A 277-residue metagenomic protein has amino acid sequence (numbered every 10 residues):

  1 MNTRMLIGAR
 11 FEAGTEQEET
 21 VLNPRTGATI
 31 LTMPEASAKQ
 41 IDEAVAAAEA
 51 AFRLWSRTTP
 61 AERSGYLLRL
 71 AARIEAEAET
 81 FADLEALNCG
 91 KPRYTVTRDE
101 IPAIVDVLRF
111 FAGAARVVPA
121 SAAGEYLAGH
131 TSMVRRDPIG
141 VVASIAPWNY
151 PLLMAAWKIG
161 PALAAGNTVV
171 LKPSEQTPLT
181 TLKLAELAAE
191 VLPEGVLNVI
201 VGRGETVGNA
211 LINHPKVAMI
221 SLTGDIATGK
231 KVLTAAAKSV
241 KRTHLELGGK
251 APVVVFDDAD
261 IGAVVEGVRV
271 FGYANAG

Functional and structural regions predicted by a protein language model:
M1-T32, G65, R69, A120-I145: Terminal low-complexity tails and localization/encapsulation signals of metabolic enzymes
A9, G27, R63, E85 (+4 more regions): Residue-level signal for inorganic ion chemistry
I30-V118: Glycine-rich loop-to-alpha-helix module at the N-terminal edge of alpha/beta enzyme cores
S121-G195, A218, G262: Conserved small-residue-rich beta-alpha loop and adjacent elements that most often cradle the phosphate/pyrophosphate
T131-S132, V199-A218: A structured beta-alpha segment of the ubiquitous adenosine-cofactor-binding alpha/beta core
I159-G160, G208, G229: Generic hydrophobic/aromatic pocket-lining and core-packing "Φ" positions
N167, K172-S174, V201, T223 (+1 more regions): Short beta->alpha connector loops at strand-helix junctions that form conserved, small/polar/Pro-enriched
A227-G277: ALDH superfamily catalytic-core signature
